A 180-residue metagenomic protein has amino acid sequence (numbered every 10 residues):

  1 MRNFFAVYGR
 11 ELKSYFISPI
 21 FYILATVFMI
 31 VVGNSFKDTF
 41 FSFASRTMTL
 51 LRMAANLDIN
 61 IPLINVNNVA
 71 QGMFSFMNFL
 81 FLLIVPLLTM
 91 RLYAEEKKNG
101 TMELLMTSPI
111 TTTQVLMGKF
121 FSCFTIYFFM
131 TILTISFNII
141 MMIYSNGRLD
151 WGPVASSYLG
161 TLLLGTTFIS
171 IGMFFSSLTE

Functional and structural regions predicted by a protein language model:
M1-A25: Aromatic- and glycine-rich beta-strand/loop motifs that create alpha-glucan
P19-T47, F76-I84: Hydrophobic alpha-helical transmembrane segments of multi-pass membrane transport/permease proteins
N34-K37, I61-L63, N68-S75, G118 (+1 more regions): Secretory targeting signals
T47-N65: Perimembrane loop-to-helix junctions flanking transmembrane segments
V69-E95, M130: Long, hydrophobic alpha-helical segments
P86-M106, F120: Transmembrane helix boundary and interhelical loop/hinge segments in multi-pass membrane proteins
